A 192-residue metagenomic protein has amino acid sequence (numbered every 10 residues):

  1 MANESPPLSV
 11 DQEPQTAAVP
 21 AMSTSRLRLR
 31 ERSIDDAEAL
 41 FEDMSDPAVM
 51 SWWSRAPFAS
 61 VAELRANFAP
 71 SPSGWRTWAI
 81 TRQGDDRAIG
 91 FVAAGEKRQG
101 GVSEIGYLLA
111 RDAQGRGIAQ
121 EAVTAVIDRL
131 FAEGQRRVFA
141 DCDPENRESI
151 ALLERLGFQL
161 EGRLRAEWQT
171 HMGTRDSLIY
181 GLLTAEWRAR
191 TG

Functional and structural regions predicted by a protein language model:
M1-P47, S51, T77-G192: Acyl-donor (CoA/ACP) binding surface of acyl/acetyltransferases
F41, A48-F68: Conserved GNAT-fold acetyl-CoA-binding loop/helix
N67-P70, R129: A generic secondary-structure signal
A69-G74, F158: Short loop/turn motifs at secondary-structure junctions and domain boundaries
